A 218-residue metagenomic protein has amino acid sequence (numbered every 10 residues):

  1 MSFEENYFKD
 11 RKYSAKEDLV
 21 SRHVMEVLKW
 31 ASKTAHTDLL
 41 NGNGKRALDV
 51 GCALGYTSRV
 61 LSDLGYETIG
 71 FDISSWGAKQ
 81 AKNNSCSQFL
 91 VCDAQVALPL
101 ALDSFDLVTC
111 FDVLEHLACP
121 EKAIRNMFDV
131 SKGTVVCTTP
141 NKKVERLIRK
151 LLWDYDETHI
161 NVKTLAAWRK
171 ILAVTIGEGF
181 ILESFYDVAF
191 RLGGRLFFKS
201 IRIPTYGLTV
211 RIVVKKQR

Functional and structural regions predicted by a protein language model:
M1-L102, L107, F111, I124 (+7 more regions): Conserved N-terminal segment of class I S-adenosyl-L-methionine
D112-H116: A short His-aromatic
L117-A118, S131-K132: Helix-to-beta-strand junctions that scaffold the AdoMet/dcAdoMet cofactor pocket in Class I SAM-dependent enzymes
A118-K122, L147: Short N-terminal helix/helix-N-cap motif within the alpha/beta-hydrolase-1
C137-N161: Short, glycine-/aromatic-enriched active-site segment of Class I SAM-dependent methyltransferases
